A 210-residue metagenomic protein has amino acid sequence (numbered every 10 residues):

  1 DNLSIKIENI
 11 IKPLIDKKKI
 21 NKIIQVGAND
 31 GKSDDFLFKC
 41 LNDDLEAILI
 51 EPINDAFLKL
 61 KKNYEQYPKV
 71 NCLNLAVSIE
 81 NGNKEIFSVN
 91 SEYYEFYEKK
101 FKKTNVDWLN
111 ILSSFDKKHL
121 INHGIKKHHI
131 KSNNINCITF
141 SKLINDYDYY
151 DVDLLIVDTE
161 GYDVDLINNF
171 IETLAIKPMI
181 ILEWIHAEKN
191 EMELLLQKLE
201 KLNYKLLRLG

Functional and structural regions predicted by a protein language model:
D1-G210: Phosphate/nucleotide-binding beta-alpha loop and adjacent structural elements of enzyme active sites
